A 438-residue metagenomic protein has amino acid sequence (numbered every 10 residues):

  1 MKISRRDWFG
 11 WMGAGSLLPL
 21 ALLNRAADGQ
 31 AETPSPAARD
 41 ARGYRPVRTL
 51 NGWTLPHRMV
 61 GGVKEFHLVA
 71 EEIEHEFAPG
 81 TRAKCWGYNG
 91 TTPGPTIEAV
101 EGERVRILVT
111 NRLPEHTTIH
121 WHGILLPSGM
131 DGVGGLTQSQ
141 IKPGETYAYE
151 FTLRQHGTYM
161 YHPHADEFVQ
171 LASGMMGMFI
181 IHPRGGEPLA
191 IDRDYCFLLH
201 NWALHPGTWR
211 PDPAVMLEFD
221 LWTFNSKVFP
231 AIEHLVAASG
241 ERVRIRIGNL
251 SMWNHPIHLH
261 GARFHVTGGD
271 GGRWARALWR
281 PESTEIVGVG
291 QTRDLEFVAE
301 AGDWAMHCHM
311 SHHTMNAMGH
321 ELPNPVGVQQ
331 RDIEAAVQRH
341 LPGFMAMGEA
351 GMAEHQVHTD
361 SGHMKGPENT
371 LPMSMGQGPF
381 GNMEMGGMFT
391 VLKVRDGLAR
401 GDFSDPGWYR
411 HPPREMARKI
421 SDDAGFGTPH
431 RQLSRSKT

Functional and structural regions predicted by a protein language model:
K2-T438: Copper-binding active sites and cupredoxin-like electron-transfer domains, recognizing His/Cys-rich ligand loops
